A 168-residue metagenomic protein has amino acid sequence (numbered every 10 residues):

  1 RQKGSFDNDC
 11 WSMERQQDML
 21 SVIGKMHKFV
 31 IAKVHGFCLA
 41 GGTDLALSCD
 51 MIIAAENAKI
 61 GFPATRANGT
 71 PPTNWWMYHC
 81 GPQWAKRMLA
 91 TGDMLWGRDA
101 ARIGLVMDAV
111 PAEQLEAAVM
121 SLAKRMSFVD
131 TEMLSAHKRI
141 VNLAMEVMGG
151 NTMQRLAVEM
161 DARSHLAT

Functional and structural regions predicted by a protein language model:
R1, W96-G97, A117, S121-K124 (+1 more regions): C-terminal alpha-helix plus adjacent terminal tail
R1-D18: Glycine- (often His-adjacent) and acidic-residue-rich active-site loop that binds/positions the CoA thioester
D9, Y78-Q83, G104-L105, H137-R139 (+2 more regions): Short secondary-structure transition/capping segments
M13-R15, G24, W76, M148: Generic hydrophobic, helix-prone segments enriched in Leu/Val/Ile
S21-T131: Crotonase-fold acyl-CoA enzyme core
